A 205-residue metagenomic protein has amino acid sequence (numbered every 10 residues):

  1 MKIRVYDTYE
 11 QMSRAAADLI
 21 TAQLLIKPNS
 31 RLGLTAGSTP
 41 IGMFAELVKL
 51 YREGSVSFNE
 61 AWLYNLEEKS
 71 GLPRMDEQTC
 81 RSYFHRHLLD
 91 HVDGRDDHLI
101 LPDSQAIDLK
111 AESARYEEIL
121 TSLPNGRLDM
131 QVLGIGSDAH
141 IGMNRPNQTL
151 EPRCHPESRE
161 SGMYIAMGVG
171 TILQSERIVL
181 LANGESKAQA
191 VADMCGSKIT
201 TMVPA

Functional and structural regions predicted by a protein language model:
M1-L32, K49, K110: N-terminal glycine-/serine-/threonine-rich phosphate-binding loop
P28-S30, N59, E176: Nucleotide donor/acceptor-binding cores
S30, T35-M43, I119-Q148: A glycine-rich beta-strand to alpha-helix segment that forms a phosphate/ribose-binding loop at ligand/cofactor sites
G33-G37, N65, P102-D103, Q131-I135 (+1 more regions): Short beta-strand segments
E46-S57, S82, P146-H155, S197-I199: A glycine- and small-aliphatic-rich helix-loop capping segment at beta-alpha/alpha-beta transitions that lines
V56-V132: Ligand-binding beta-strand-loop-alpha-helix segment within the catalytic cores of soluble metabolic enzymes
I135-V169: Class I SAM-dependent methyltransferase SAM-binding "motif I" and its flanking Rossmann-like core
G170, Q174-A205: ATP/nucleoside-binding phosphotransfer catalytic cores, i.e., glycine-rich phosphate-binding loops
